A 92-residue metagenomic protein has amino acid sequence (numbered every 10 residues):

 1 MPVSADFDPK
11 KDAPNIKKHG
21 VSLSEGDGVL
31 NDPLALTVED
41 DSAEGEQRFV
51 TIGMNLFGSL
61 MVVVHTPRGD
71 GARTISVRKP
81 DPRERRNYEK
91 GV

Functional and structural regions predicted by a protein language model:
M1-V92: Ribonuclease/tRNase effector modules and their secretory precursors
